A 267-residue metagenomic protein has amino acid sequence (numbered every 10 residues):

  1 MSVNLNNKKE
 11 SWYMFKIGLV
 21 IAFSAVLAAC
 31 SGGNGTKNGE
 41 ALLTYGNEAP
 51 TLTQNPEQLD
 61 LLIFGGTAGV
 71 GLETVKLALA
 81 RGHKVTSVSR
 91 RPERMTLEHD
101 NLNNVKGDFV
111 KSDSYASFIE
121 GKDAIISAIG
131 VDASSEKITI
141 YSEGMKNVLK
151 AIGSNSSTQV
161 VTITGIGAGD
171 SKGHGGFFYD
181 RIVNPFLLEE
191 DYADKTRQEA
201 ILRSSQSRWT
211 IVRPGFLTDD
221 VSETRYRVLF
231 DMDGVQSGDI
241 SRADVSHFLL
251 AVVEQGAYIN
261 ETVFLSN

Functional and structural regions predicted by a protein language model:
A28-A29: C-terminal motif of bacterial Sec signal peptides marking the signal peptidase cleavage site
L61-R81: N-terminal Rossmann NAD(P)H-binding glycine-rich loop of SDR-like oxidoreductase domains
V88-E93, F109: N-terminal Rossmann-fold cofactor-binding loop
N103-K122: Conserved Rossmann-fold cofactor-binding substructure of NAD(P)-dependent oxidoreductases
D132-V161, R197: NAD(P)-cofactor binding segment of oxidoreductase domains
D194, V212, I240-L250, E261: Substrate-positioning beta->alpha
E199-V221: Conserved beta-loop-beta element that borders a ligand/cofactor-binding pocket
S205, V221-Y226, V252-E261: Glycine/proline-rich active-site loop of Rossmann-fold NAD(P)-dependent oxidoreductases
